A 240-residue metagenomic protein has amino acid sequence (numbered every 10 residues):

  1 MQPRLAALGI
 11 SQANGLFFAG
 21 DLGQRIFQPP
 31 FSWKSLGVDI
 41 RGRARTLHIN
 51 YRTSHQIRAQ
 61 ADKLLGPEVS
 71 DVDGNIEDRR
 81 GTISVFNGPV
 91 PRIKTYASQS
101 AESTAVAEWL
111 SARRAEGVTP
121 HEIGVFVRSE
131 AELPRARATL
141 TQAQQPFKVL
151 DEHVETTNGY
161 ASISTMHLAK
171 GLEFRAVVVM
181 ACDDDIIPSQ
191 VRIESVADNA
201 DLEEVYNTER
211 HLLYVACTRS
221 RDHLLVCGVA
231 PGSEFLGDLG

Functional and structural regions predicted by a protein language model:
M1-K148, H153-A197, V205-N207, L212-V215 (+2 more regions): Conserved helicase motor core of SF1/SF2 NTP-dependent helicases
E234-G240: A conserved SF2-helicase RecA2
